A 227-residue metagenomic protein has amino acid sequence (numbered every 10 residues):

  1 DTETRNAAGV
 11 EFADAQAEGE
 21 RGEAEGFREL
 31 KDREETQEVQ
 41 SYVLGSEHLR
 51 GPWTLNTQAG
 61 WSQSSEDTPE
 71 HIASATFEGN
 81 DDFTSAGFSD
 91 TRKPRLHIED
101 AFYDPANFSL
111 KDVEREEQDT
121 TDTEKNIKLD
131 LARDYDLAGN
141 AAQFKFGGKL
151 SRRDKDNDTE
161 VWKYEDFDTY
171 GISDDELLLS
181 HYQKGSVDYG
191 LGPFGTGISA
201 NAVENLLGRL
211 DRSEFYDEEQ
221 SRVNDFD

Functional and structural regions predicted by a protein language model:
D1, E25-E70, D104-W162, L207-D227: Outer-membrane beta-barrel transmembrane strands
E3-T4, E11, T54, T76: Ser/Thr- (and often Asn-) enriched beta-sheet segments in non-cytosolic proteins
T4-E38, L44, D82-S85: Extended hydrophobic/aromatic segments used for targeting, binding, or gating
E11-E23, T84-D112, E160-D227: Flexible glycine-rich, low-complexity coil/linker segments exposed to the extracellular/periplasmic environment
S62-S64, T68, A73-D82, A86: Non-catalytic interaction/regulatory modules that flank or connect domains
E78-D81, L131, F167-T169: Short, intrinsically disordered/low-complexity patches at protein termini and at juxtamembrane boundaries
